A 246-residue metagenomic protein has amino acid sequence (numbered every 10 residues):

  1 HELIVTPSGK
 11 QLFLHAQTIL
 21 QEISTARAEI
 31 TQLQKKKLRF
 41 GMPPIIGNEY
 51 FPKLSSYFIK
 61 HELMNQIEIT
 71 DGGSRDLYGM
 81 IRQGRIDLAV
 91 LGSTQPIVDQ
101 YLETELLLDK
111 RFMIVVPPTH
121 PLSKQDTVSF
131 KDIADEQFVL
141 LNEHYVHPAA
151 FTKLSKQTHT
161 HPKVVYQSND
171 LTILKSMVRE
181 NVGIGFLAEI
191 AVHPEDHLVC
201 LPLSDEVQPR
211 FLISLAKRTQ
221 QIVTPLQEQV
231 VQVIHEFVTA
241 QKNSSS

Functional and structural regions predicted by a protein language model:
L3-K35: Alpha-helical "hinge/linker" immediately C-terminal to small N-terminal DNA-binding modules
S8, L12-H15, Y50, L54 (+3 more regions): Short amphipathic alpha-helical coupling segments at ligand-binding clamshell hinges and other catalytic/signaling
L14, K53-Y57, S74-F112, V116 (+2 more regions): Short beta-strand-centered segments that line the small-molecule binding cleft or hinge of alpha/beta clamshell
K37-D71, R75-G79, E143, I222-E228: N-terminal winged-helix
E49, S123, E136-T158, V223-V231 (+1 more regions): Secondary-structure junction motif
G73-I86, G92, H144-L201: Hydrophobic hinge/microswitch elements
Y101-F112, V116-F138: Flexible hinge/capping segments at coil-to-helix
C200-S244: A late-sequence structural motif
